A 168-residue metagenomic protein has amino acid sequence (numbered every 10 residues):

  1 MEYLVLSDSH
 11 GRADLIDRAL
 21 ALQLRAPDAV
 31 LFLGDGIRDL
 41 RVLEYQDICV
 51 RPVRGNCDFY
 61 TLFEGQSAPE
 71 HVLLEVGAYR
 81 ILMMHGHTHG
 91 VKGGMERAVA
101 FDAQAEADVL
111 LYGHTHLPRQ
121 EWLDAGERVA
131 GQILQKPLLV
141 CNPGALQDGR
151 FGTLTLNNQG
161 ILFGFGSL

Functional and structural regions predicted by a protein language model:
M1-V50, G65-P69, N158-Q159: N-terminal active-site segment of His-dependent metallophosphoesterases
E2, C49-R51, R80, L139 (+1 more regions): Conserved beta-strand segments of alpha/beta enzyme cores
V5-S7, A29-D35, R51-N56, L82-H85 (+2 more regions): Active-site neighborhood of phospho(di)ester-bond hydrolases with catalytic His/Asp-centered motifs
H10-L15, I37-R41, C57-L62, T88-G94 (+2 more regions): Active-site environment of divalent metal-dependent phosphoester hydrolases
L15-L22, M83, T88-D102: Pre-active-site segment of Zn-dependent metallo-hydrolases
D17-R18, V76-G77, A100, A105 (+1 more regions): Binuclear metal-dependent phosphoesterase catalytic core
V42, E64-Q66, H71-L74, F101-D102 (+2 more regions): Short secondary-structure boundary/capping segments
C49-K92: Helix-adjacent hinge/juxtasegments
